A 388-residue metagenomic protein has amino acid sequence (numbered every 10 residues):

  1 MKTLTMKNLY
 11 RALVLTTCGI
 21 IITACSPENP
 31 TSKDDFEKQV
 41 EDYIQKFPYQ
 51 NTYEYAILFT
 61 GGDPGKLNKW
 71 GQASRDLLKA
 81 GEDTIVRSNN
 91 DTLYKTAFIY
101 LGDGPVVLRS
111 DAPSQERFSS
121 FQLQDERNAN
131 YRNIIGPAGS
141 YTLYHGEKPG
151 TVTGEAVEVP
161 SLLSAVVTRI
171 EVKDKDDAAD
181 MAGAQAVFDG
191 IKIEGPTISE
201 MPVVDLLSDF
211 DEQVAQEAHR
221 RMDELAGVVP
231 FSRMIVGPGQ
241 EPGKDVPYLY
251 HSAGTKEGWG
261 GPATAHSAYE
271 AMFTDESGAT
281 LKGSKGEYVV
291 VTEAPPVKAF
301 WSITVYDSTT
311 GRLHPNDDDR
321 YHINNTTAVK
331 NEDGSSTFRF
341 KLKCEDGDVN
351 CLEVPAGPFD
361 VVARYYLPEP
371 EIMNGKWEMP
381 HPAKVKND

Functional and structural regions predicted by a protein language model:
K2-V14: Bacterial N-terminal signal peptides that target proteins for export
V14-L15, T326: Short linear sequence elements within intrinsically disordered, low-complexity coil regions
I21-A24: C-terminal motif of bacterial Sec signal peptides marking the signal peptidase cleavage site
P27-D388: A compositional/structural signature for long, glycine/proline-rich flexible linkers and loops on extracytoplasmic
